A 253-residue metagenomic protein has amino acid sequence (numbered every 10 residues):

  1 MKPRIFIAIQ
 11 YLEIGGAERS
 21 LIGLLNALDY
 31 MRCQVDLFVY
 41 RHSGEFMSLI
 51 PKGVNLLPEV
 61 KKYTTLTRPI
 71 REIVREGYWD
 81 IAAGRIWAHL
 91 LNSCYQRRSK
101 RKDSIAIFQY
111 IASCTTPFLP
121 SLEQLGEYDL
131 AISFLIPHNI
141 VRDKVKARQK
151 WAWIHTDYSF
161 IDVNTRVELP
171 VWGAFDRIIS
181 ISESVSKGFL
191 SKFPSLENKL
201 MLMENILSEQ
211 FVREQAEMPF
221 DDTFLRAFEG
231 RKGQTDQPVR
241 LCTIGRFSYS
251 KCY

Functional and structural regions predicted by a protein language model:
F6, T223-K251: Conserved donor-binding/catalytic core segment of Leloir-type glycosyltransferases
A8-I9, I181, M203, L241-G245: Short hydrophobic "strand-cap" motifs at the C-terminus of beta-strands
I9-I22, K251: A short, glycine/small-residue-rich beta-strand->loop->alpha-helix junction that serves as a flexible
Q10-I14, C33-D103: N-terminal strand-loop element at the rim of the active site of nucleotide-sugar-dependent glycosyltransferases
L91-Q96, A112, I132-H138: Short His-centered aromatic/hydrophobic patch
Y110-L119, H155-A174: Nucleotide-sugar donor phosphate/pyrophosphate-binding loop at the beta->alpha transition of glycosyltransferases
L130-Y158: Active-site proximal beta-strand in glycosyltransferases
W151-H155, S159, G173-S191, S195-F224: Donor nucleotide-sugar binding/catalytic pocket of nucleotide-sugar-dependent glycosyltransferases
